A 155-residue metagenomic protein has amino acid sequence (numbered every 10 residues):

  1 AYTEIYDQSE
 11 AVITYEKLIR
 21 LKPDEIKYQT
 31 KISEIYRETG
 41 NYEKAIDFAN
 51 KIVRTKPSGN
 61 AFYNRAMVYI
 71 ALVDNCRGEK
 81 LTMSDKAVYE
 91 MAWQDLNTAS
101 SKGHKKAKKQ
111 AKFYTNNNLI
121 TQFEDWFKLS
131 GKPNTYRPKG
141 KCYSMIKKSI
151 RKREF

Functional and structural regions predicted by a protein language model:
I5, E38-G40, A66, A71-S84 (+1 more regions): Short coil/turn linking the two alpha-helices of tandem helical-hairpin repeats
A11, Y28, A61-F62, A107-K109: TPR alpha-solenoid repeat register
K17-L18, K51-I52, A99: Canonical positions in the second alpha-helix
P23, K56-P57, H104: Short coil turns that delineate tetratricopeptide repeat
T98-F155: Terminal, low-structured helical/coil segments at or just beyond the last alpha-helical repeat
